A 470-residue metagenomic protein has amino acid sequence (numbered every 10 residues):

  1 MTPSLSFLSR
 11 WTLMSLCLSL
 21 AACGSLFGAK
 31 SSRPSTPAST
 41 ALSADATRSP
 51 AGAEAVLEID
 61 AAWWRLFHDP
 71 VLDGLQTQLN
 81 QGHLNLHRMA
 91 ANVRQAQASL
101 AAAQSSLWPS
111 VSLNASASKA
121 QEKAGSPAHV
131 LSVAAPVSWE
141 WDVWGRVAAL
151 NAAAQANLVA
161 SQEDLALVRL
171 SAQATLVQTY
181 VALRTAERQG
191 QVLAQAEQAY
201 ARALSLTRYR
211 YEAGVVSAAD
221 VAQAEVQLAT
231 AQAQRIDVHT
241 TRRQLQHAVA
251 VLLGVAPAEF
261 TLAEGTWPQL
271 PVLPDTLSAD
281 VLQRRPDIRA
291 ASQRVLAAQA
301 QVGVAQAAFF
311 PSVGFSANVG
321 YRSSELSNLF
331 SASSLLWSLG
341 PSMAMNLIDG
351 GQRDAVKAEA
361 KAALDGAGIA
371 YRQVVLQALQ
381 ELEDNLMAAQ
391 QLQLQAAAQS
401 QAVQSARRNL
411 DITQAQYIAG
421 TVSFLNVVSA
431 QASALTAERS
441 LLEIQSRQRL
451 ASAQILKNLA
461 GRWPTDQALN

Functional and structural regions predicted by a protein language model:
T2-Q81, Q155, H239-Q283, E325 (+1 more regions): Terminal intrinsically disordered/low-complexity segments used for targeting and assembly
S25-L26, A62, H68-V71, L75-Q78 (+8 more regions): Small/polar-residue-enriched beta-strand and adjacent coil segments characteristic of outer-membrane beta-barrel
D73-Q76, A90, Y180, E225 (+4 more regions): Extracytoplasmic/secreted envelope proteins and their assembly/folding machinery, especially bacterial periplasmic
V147, E163-S278, A388, L392 (+2 more regions): Periplasmic alpha-helical coiled-coil/stalk elements that build and connect Gram-negative outer-membrane
Y211-V215, Y417-T421, N458-R462: A short glycine-centered flexible hinge/capping loop motif at secondary-structure junctions
V216-D220, L376-M387, V422-L425: Glycine-rich cofactor-pocket loops
S217-A219, T421-E443: Short terminal targeting/anchoring segments
